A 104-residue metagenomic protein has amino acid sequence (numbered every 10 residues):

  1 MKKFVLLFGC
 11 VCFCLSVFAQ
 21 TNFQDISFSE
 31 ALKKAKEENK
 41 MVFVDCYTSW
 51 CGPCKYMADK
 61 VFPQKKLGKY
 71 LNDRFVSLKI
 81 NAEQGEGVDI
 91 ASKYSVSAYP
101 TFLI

Functional and structural regions predicted by a protein language model:
M1-F23: Bacterial Sec-dependent N-terminal signal peptides
T21-I26, K60-E86, V96-Y99: Thiol-based oxidoreductase modules, predominantly thioredoxin-like and allied folds used for disulfide exchange
F23-M41, L71: A short beta-strand-turn-helix
L32, V88-A91: Short hydrophobic/charged patches on amphipathic alpha-helices used for structural packing and interfaces
N39, K55-A58, K79: Sec/Tat-exported extracytoplasmic proteins
M41-V42, S92-I104: Structural micro-motif
C46-F62: Conserved redox-active cysteine motifs that mediate thiol-disulfide chemistry, especially di-cysteine Cys-X(1-2)-Cys
P53, E86-V88: Short, solvent-exposed loop/turn elements at domain surfaces
